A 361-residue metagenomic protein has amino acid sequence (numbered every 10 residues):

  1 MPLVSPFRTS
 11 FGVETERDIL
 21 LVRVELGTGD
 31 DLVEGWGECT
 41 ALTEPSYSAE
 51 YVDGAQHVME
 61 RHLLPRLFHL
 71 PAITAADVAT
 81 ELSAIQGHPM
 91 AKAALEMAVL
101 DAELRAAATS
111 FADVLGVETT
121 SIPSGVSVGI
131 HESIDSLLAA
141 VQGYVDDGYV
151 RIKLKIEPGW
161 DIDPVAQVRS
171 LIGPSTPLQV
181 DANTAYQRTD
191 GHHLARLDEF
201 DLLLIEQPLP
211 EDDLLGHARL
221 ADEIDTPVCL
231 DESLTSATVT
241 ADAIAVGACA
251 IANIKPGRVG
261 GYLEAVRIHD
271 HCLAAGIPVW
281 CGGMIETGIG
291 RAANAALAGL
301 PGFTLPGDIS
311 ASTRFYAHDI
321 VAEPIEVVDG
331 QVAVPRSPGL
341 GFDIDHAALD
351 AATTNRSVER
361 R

Functional and structural regions predicted by a protein language model:
M1-Q179, N183-R188, H192, D198-E199 (+2 more regions): N-terminal capping/lid subdomain adjacent to the active-site entrance of alpha/beta enzymes
L63, P208-L209, C281: A short glycine-rich beta-strand->turn/loop micro-motif centered on a GG-aromatic cluster
M90-A91, H131, Q207-P208, V259 (+1 more regions): Residue-level marker of alpha-helix boundaries and capping positions
V150-P158, Q179-T184, D201-D212, P227-T235 (+1 more regions): Catalytic beta/alpha-barrel core
D212-C229, L234-Q331: Shared catalytic-loop signature of beta/alpha-barrel
